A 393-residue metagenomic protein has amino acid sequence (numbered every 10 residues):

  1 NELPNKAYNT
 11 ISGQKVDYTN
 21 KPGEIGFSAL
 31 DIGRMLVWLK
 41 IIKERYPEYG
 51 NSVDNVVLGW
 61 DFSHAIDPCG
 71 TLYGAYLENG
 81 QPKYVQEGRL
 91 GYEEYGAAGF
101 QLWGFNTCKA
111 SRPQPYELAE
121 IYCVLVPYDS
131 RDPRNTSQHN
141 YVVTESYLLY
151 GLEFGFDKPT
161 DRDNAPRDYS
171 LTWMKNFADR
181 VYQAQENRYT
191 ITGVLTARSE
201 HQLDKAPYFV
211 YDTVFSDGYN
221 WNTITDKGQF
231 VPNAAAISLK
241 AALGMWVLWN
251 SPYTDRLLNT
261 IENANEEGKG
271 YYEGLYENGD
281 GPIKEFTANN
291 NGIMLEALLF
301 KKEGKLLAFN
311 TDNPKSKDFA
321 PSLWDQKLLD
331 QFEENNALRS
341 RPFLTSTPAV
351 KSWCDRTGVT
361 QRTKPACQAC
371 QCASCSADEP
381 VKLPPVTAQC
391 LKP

Functional and structural regions predicted by a protein language model:
N1-R362, C375, C390: Ser/Thr/Asn(+Pro)-rich, low-complexity disordered segments
T360-K364, A377-P385: Extracellular, cysteine-rich, disulfide-stabilized repeat modules with beta-strand cores
A366, C370, P384-C390: Short, disulfide-bonded extracellular cysteine-rich repeat modules
A369-A377: Extracellular Cys-Trp
